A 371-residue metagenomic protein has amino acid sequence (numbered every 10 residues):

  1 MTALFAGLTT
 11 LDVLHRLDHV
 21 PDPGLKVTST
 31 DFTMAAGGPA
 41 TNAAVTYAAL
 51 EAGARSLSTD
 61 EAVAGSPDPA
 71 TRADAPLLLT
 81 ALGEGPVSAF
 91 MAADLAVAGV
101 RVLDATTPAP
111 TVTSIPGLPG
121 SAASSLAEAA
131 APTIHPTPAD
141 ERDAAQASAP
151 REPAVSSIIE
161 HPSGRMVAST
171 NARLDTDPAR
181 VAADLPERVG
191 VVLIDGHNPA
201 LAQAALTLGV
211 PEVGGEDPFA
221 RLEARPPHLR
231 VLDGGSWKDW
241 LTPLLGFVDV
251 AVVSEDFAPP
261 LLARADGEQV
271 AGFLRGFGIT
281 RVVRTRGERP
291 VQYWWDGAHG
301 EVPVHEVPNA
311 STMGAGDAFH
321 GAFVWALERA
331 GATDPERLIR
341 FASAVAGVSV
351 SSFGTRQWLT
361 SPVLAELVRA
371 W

Functional and structural regions predicted by a protein language model:
M1-P23: Positively charged, low-complexity intrinsically disordered leader regions
P21-D31, H299-V307: Glycine/charged-rich beta-loop-alpha catalytic/anionic-binding loops adjacent to active sites
P23-V27, M34, A48-G190, L367-W371: Conserved N-terminal subdomain of the carbohydrate kinase-like
D31-P39: A short, glycine/small-residue-rich beta-strand->loop->alpha-helix junction that serves as a flexible
E84, G196-A200, G234-K238: Short beta->alpha connector loops
D177-V181, L201, D239-L241, Q269-V270: Short acidic active-site motifs
T207-E301, P308: Conserved phosphate/ATP/ADP-binding segment of small-molecule kinases
D266-W371: Conserved phosphate-binding/catalytic region of the ribokinase-like
